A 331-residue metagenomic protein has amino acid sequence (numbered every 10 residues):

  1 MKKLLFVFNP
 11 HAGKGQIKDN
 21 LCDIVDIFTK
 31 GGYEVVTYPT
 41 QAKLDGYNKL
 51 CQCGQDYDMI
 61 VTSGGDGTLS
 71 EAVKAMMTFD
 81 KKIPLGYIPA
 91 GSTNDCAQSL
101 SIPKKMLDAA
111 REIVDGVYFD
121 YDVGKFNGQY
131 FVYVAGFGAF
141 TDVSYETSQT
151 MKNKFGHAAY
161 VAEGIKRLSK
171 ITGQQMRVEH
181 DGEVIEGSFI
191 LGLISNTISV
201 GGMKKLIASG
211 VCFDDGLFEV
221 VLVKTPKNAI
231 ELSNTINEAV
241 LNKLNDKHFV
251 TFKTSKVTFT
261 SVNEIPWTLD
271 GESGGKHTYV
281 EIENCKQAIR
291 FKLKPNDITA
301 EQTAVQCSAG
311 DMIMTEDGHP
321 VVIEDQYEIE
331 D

Functional and structural regions predicted by a protein language model:
M1-S63, I298, Q306-C307, M312-D317 (+1 more regions): ATP/NTP phosphate-donor binding region
K2, I83, S255: Nucleotide donor/acceptor-binding cores
G31, Y38-T40, T78-I194: Catalytic core of DAGKc-family lipid kinases
T68-D80: Short Gly/Thr/Asp-enriched flexible loops that form oxyanion-binding sites at enzyme active sites
G136, F140, L193-S209, S273: Glycine-rich phosphate/pyrophosphate-binding beta-alpha loops
M151-A158, V200, A208-I230: Gly/Ser/Thr-rich active-site loops/lids in small-molecule metabolic enzymes that frequently grip phosphoryl groups
H180, C212, L222-D331: ATP/nucleoside-binding phosphotransfer catalytic cores, i.e., glycine-rich phosphate-binding loops
